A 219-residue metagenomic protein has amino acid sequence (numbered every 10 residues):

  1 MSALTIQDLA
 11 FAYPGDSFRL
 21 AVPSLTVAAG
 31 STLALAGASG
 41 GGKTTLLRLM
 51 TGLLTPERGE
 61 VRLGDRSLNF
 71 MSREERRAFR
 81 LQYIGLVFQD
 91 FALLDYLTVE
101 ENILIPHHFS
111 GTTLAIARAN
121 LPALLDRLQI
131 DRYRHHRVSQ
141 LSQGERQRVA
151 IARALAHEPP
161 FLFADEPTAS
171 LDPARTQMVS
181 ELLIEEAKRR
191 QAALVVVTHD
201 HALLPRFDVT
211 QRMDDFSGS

Functional and structural regions predicted by a protein language model:
T51: Helix-to-loop junction immediately C-terminal to a conserved catalytic motif
G59-F70: Conserved ABC transporter NBD signature motif
N69-I84: ABC ATPase NBD coupling module
L81, H136-S139, H157, R190: Conserved signature/switch motifs of ABC ATPase nucleotide-binding domains
L97-P106: Short coil-to-helix segment of the ABC ATPase nucleotide-binding domain corresponding to the Q-loop/switch region
R137-L141, E145-Q147: Conserved ABC ATPase signature
L162-D165: Catalytic Walker B motif of ABC-type/P-loop ATPase nucleotide-binding domains
